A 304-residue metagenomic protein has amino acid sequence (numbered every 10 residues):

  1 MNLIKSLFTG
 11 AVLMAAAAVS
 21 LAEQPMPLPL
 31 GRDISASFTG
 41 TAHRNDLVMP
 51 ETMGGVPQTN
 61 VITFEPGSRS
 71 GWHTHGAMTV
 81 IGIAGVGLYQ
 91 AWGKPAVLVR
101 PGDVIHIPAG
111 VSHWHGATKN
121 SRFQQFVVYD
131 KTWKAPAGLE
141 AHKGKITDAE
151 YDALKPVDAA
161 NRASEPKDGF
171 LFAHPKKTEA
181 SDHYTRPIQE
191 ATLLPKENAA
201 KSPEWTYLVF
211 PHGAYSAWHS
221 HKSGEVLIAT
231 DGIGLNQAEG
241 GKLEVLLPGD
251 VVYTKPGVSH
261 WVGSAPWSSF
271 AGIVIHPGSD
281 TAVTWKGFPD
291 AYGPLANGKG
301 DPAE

Functional and structural regions predicted by a protein language model:
M1-A11: Bacterial N-terminal signal peptides that target proteins for export
A15-S20: N-terminal signal peptide c-region/cleavage motif recognized by signal peptidases
L21-Q58, L98, P136-S202, V283-E304: A short, N-terminal "cap"/entry segment at the start of jelly-roll beta-barrel domains of the cupin/DSBH fold
Q58-H75, E204-H221: Conserved short histidine dyad/triad with adjacent acidic residue
A77-P101, V111, Y215, S220-P248 (+1 more regions): A short beta-strand-loop-beta hairpin characteristic of the jelly-roll/cupin
P95, R100-P101, A109-P136, K242 (+2 more regions): Ligand-binding loop in jelly-roll beta-barrel domains
